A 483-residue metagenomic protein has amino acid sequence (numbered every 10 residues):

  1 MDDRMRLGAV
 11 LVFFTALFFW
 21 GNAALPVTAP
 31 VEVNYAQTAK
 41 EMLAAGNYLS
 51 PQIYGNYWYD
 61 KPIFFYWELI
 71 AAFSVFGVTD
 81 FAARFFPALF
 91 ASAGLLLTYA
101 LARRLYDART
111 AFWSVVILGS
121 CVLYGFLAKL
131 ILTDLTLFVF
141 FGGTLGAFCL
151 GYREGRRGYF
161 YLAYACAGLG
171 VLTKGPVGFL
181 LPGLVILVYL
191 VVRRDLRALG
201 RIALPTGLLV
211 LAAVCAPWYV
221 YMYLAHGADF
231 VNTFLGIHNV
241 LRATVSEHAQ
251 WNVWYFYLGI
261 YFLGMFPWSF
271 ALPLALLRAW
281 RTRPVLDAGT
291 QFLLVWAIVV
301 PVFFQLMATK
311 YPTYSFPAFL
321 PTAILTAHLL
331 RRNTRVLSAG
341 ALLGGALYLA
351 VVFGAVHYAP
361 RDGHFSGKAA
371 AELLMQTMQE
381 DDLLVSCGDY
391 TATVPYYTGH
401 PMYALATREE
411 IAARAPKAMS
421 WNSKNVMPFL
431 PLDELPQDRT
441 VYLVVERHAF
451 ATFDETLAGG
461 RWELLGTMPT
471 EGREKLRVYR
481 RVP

Functional and structural regions predicted by a protein language model:
M1-V336, H400, E474: Membrane-integral, polyisoprenol-dependent glycosyltransferases of the GT-C/oligosaccharyltransferase superfamily
Y57, Y390-T391: Glycine- and aromatic-enriched periplasmic loops at the membrane-periplasm interface of multi-pass inner-membrane
W67, A275, T393-Y396, T452-F453: Phosphate- and divalent-cation-binding pockets in alpha/beta enzyme and binding domains that engage nucleotide-derived
E154-G155, E247, A359-H364, A418-K424: Short, flexible loop segments at the rims of nucleotide/cofactor-binding pockets, characterized by
G259, F303, A318, A371-M375 (+2 more regions): Generic hydrophobic alpha-helical scaffold/packing signal
T313, V351-L373: Hydrophobic alpha-helical transmembrane segments in integral membrane proteins
L330-F353: Signature aromatic-anchored transmembrane alpha helix within multi-pass, membrane-resident enzymes that catalyze glycan
S366-D389, G399-P483: Luminal/periplasmic acceptor-recognition loop/helix of membrane-associated glycosyltransferases
